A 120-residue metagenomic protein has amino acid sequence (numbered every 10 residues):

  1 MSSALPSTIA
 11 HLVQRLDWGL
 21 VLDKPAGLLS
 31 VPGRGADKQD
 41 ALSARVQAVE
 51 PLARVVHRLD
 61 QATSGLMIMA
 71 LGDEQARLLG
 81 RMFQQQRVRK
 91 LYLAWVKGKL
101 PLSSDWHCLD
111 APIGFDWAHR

Functional and structural regions predicted by a protein language model:
M1-R120: RNA pseudouridine synthases
